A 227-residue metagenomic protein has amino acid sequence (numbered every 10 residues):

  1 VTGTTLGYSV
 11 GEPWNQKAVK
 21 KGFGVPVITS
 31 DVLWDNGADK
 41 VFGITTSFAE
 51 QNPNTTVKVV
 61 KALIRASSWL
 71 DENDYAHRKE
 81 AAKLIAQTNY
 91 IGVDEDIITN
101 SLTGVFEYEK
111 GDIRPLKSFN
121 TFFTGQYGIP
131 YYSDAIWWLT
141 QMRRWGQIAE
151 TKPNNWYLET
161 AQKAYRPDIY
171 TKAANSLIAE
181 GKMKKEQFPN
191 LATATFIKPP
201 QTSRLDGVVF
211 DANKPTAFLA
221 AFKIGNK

Functional and structural regions predicted by a protein language model:
V1-E12, K17, K21: Short helices/loops that flank or line small-molecule/ion binding pockets
V10, I44, Q51: A conserved hydrophobic position in a structured secondary element of the catalytic/binding core that shapes
P13-Q16, V32-D35, F48-A49, R65-A66: Solvent-exposed loop/turn segments at secondary-structure junctions within structured extracellular/periplasmic domains
K17-D31: Ligand-binding "clamshell"
G24, A38-S47: Small-molecule pocket liners
Q51-R166: Secondary-structure end/capping motifs
I136-K227: Conserved C-terminal helix/tail region of periplasmic/extracytoplasmic solute-binding proteins
